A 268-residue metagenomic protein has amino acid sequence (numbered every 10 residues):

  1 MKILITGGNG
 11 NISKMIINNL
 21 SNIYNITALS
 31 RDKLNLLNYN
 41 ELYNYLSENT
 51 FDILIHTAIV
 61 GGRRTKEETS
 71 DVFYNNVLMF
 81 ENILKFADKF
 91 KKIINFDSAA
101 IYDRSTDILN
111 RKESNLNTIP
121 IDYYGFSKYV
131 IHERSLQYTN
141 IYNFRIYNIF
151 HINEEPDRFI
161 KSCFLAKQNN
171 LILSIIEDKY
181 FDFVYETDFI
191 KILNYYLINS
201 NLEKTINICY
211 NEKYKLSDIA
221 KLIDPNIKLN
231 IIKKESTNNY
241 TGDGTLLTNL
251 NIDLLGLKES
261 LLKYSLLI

Functional and structural regions predicted by a protein language model:
I3-N22: N-terminal Rossmann NAD(P)H-binding glycine-rich loop of SDR-like oxidoreductase domains
N25-N44: Adenosine-cofactor binding site in Rossmann-like domains, unifying the SAM/SAH pocket of S-adenosylmethionine-dependent
L37, D71-M79, T118, D122 (+1 more regions): Glycine-rich NAD(P)-binding loop of the Rossmann-fold in SDR/ketoreductase-type enzymes
N40-N75: NAD(P)H-binding glycine-rich loop region in Rossmannoid oxidoreductase-like domains and their noncatalytic homologs
N49, E67-I94: NAD(P)-cofactor binding segment of oxidoreductase domains
E81-I121: Conserved Rossmann-fold NAD(P)-dependent oxidoreductase catalytic core, especially the SDR/UDP-sugar
I121, Y129, E133-F181, E186-I190: NAD(P)-dependent short-chain dehydrogenase/reductase
I175-I268: C-terminal substrate-binding subdomain of Rossmann-fold SDR/epimerase-dehydratase oxidoreductases
